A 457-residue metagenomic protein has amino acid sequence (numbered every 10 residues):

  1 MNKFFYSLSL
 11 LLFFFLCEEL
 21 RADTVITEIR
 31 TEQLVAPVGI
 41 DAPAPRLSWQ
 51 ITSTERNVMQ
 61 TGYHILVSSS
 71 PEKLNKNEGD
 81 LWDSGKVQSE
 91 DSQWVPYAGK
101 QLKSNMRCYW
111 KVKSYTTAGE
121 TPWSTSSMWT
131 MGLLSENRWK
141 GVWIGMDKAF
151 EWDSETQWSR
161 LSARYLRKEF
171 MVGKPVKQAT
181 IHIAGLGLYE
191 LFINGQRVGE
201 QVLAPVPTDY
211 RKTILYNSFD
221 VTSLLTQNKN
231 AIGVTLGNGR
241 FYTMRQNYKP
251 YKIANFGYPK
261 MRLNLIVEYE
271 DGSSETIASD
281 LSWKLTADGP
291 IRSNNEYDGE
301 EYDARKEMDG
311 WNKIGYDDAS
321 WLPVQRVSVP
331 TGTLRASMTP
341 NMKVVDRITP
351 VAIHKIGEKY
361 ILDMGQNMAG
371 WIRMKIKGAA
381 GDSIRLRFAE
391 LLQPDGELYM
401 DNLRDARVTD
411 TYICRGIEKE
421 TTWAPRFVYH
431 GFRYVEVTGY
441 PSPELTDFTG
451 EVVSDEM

Functional and structural regions predicted by a protein language model:
M1-V25: Bacterial Sec-dependent N-terminal signal peptides
T24-R107, K111-M457: Extracellular/oxidizing-compartment recognition motifs
